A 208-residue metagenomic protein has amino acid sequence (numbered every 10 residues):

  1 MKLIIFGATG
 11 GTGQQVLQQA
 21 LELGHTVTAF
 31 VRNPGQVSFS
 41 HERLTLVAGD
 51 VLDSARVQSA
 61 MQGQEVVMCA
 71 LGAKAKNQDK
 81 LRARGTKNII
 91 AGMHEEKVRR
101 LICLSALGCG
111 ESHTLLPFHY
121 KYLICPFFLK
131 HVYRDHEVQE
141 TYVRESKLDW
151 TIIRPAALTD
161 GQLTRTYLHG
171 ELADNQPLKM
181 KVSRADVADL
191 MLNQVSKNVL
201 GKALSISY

Functional and structural regions predicted by a protein language model:
L3-L23: N-terminal Rossmann NAD(P)H-binding glycine-rich loop of SDR-like oxidoreductase domains
F30-G35, D50-V51: N-terminal Rossmann-fold cofactor-binding loop
T45-Q64: Conserved Rossmann-fold cofactor-binding substructure of NAD(P)-dependent oxidoreductases
M61, E65-M68, I102: N-terminal Rossmann-like NAD(P) cofactor-binding module of classical short-chain dehydrogenase/reductase
K74-L101, R134, V138: NAD(P)-cofactor binding segment of oxidoreductase domains
E111, Q162-L168, Q194-K202: Glycine/proline-rich active-site loop of Rossmann-fold NAD(P)-dependent oxidoreductases
E140-G161: Conserved beta-loop-beta element that borders a ligand/cofactor-binding pocket
S183-Y208: Alpha-helical substrate-binding/gating segment
